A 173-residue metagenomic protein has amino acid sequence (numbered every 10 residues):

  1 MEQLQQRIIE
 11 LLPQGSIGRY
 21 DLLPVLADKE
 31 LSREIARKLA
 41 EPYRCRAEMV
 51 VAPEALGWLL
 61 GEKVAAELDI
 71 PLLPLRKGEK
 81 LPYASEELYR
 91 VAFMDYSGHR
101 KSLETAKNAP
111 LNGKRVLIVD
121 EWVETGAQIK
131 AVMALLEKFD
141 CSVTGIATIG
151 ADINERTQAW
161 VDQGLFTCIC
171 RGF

Functional and structural regions predicted by a protein language model:
M1-A47: Active-site-facing substrate-recognition patch
A47-E54: Short glycine-rich phosphate-binding loop at a beta-alpha junction
E48, K114, T144: Conserved acidic residues
E54-L59, T125: Gly/Ser/Thr-rich loops at beta-strand to alpha-helix junctions that form or flank small-molecule/cofactor-binding
L60-L68, M133: Short Gly/Thr/Asp-enriched flexible loops that form oxyanion-binding sites at enzyme active sites
I70-V116: Short, glycine/charge-rich flexible loops or terminal/linker lids adjacent to PRPP-binding catalytic cores
D120-I129: Acidic, divalent-metal-coordinating active-site segment for phosphoryl/phosphodiester hydrolysis, typified by short
A131-F173: PRPP-dependent phosphoribosyltransferase catalytic core
